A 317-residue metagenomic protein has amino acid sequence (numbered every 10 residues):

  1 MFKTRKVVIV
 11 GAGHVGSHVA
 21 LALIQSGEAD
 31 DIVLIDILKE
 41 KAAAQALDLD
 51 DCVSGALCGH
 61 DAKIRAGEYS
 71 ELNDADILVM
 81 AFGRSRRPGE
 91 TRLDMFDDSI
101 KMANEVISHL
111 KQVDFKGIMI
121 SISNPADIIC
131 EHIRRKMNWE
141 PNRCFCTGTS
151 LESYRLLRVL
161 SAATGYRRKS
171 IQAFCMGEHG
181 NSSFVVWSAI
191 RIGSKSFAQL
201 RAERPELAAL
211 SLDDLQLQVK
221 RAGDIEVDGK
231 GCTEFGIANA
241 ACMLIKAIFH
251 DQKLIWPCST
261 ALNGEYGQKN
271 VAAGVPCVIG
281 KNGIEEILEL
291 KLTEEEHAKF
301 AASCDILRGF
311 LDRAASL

Functional and structural regions predicted by a protein language model:
A12-G13: Glycine-rich Rossmann-fold phosphate-binding loop(s) that bind the pyrophosphate of adenine dinucleotide cofactors
G16-S17: N-terminal Rossmann-fold NAD(P) dinucleotide-binding loop
L23: Aromatic pocket-lining residues of Rossmann-like dinucleotide-binding sites
I37-D74, R308-A315: Conserved N-terminal Rossmann-fold NAD(P) cofactor-binding segment
L57-G117: Rossmann-like NAD(P)-binding element
T91-L157: Rossmann-like NAD(P)(H) cofactor-binding subdomain of soluble oxidoreductases
M137-R143, E152-L317: C-terminal substrate-binding/catalytic lobe of Rossmann-fold NAD(P)-dependent dehydrogenases
